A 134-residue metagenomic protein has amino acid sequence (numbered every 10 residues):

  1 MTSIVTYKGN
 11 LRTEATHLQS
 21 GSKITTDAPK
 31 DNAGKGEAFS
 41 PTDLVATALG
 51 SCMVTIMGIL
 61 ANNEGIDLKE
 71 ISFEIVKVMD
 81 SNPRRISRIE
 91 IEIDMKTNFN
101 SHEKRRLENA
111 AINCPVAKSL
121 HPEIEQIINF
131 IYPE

Functional and structural regions predicted by a protein language model:
M1-T47, G58-E134: Extended beta-strand/beta-hairpin segments
C52-M53: Alpha-helical metal-binding/catalytic segments enriched in His/Glu/Asp
